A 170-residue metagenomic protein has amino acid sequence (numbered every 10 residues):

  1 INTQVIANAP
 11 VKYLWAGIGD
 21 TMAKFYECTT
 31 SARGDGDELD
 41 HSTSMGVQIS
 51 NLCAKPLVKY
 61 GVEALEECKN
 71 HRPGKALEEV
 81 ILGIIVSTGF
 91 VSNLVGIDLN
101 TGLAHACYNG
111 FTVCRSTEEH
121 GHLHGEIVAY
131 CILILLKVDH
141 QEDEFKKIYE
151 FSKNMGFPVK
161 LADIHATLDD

Functional and structural regions predicted by a protein language model:
I1-G46: A glycine/threonine-rich phosphate-anchoring loop and its flanking beta-alpha core in nucleotide/phosphate-binding
T3, G83-V86, P158: Proline-rich low-complexity regions
A9, R33-D35, P73-L77, L168-D170: General structural signal for secondary-structure boundaries
F25, T29-R33, A64, S87 (+2 more regions): A short secondary-structure junction motif
S31, E66, H120, K160-L161: Secondary-structure boundary/capping residues
E38-E150: Active-site segments that bind and position negatively charged phosphate/pyrophosphate groups
H140-D170: C-terminal charged capping/lid subdomain of soluble metabolic enzymes
